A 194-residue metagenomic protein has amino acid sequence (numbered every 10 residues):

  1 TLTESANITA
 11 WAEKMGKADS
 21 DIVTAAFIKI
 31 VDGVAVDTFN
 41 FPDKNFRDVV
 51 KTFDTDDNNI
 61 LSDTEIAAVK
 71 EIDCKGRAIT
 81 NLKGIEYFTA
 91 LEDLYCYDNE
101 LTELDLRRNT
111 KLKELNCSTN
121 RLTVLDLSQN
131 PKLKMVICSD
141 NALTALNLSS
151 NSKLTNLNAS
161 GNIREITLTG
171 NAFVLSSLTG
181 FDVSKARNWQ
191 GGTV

Functional and structural regions predicted by a protein language model:
T1-D32: Short, compositionally stereotyped local motifs that mark structural "simplifiers"
T3, A26-I28, D73, D105 (+3 more regions): Generic structural detector for well-ordered beta-strands
T3, K14, R107, S128 (+3 more regions): Residue-level recognition of the GNAT/N-acetyltransferase active site
I28-D93, S152, N158-V194: N-terminal capping/linker segments that flank leucine-rich repeat
T55-L61, A78-K83, E100-E103, L122-V124 (+1 more regions): Leucine-rich repeat
D63, I85-Y87, L106-T110, L127-P131 (+1 more regions): Hydrophobic anchor residues at the C-terminal helix/turn of individual leucine-rich repeat
E71-T80, A90-E100, K111, N116-R121 (+3 more regions): Concave beta-strand-loop units of leucine-rich repeat
L82-I85, L104-L106, L125-L127, V136 (+3 more regions): Canonical leucine-rich repeat
